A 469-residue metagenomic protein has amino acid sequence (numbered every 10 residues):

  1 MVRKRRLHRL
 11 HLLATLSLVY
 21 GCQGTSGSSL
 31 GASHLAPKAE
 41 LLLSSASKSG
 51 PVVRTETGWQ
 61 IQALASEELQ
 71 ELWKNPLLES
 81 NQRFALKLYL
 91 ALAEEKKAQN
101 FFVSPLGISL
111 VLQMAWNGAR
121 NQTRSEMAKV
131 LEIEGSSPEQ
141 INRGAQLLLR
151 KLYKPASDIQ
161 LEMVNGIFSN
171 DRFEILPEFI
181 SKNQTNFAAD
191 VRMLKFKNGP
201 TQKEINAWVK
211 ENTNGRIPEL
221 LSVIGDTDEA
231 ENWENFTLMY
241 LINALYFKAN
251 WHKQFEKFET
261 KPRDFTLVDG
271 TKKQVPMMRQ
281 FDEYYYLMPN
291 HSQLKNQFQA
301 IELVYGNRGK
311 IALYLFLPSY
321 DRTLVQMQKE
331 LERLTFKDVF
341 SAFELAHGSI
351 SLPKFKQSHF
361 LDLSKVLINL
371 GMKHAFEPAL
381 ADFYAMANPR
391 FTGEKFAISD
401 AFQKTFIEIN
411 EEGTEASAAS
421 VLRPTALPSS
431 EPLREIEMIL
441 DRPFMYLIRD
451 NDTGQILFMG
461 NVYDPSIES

Functional and structural regions predicted by a protein language model:
V2-N198, E468: Detector for small/aliphatic-rich hydrophobic stretches
A36, L43-A46, T55, A98-Q99 (+3 more regions): Non-catalytic, conformational "gating/processing" segments within enzyme and secreted inhibitor domains
F102, L110, L313-L315, L447 (+1 more regions): Structural recognition of the beta-strand scaffold that forms the well-ordered cores of secreted hydrolase catalytic
T123-S125, T323-V325, H359-L361, S417 (+2 more regions): Extracytoplasmic/secreted cell-surface and envelope-processing proteins
E332: Catalytic and substrate-binding regions of extracellular carbohydrate-active enzymes, especially polysaccharide lyases
T405, E411-S469: C-terminal soluble interaction/assembly domains
